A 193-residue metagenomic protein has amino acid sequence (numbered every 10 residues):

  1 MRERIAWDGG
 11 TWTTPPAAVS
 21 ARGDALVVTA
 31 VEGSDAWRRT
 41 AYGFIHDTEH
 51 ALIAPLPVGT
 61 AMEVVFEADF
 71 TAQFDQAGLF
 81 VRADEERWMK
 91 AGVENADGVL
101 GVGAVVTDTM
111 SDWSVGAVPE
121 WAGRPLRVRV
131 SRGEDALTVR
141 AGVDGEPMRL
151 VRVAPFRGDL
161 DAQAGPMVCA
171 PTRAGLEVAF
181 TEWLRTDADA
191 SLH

Functional and structural regions predicted by a protein language model:
M1-H193: Extracellular glycan-recognition regions
